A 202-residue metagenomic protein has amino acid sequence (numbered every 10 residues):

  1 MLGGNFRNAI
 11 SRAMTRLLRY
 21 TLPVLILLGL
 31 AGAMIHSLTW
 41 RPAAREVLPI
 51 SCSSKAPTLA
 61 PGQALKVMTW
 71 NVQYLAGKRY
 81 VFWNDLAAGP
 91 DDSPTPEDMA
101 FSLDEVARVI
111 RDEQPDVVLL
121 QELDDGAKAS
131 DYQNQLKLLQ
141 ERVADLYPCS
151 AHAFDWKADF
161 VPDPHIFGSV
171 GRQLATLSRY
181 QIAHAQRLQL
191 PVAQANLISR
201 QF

Functional and structural regions predicted by a protein language model:
A13-D145, C149-G171: N-terminal, active-site-proximal structural segment of metallo-dependent hydrolase catalytic domains
T176-F202: Active-site catalytic loop in hydrolytic enzyme cores
